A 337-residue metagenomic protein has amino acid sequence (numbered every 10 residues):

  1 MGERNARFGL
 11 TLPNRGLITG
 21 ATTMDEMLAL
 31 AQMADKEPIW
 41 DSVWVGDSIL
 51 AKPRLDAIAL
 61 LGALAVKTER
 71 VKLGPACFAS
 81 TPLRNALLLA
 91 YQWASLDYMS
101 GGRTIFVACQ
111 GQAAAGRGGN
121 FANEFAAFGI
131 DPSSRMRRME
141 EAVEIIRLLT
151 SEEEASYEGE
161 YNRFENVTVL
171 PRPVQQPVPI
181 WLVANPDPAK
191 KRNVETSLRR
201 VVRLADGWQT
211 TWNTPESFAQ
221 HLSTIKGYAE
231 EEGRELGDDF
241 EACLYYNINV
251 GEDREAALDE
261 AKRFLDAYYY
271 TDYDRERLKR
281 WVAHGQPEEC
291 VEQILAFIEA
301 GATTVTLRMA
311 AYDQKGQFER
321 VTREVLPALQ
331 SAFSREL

Functional and structural regions predicted by a protein language model:
M1-K72, S133, Q176-V178: N-terminal beta1-alpha1-beta2 module of alpha/beta enzyme domains
G2-E3, Q32-E37, L61-R70, W93-T104 (+3 more regions): Acidic (Asp/Glu)-rich catalytic clusters
G2-T22, P82-S156, E216-S223: Flexible, glycine-rich active-site loops centered on histidine and acidic residues that chelate a metal or position
A6-L12, D41-V45, L73-A76, T104-A108 (+4 more regions): Hydrophobic faces of well-ordered beta-strands that scaffold small-molecule active sites in alpha/beta enzyme cores
T11-D25, C77-A86, P177-E195, E276-E288: Active-site mouth loops of central-metabolism enzymes
S42-K67, A79-S80, W212-F218, T306-R320: Glycine-rich, proline-tolerant flexible connector loops at the mouths of alpha/beta enzymes
L55-P75, R138-A142, E319-L337: Alpha-helix-loop-beta-strand connector modules within alpha/beta enzyme cores
L64, L96, I146, I180 (+7 more regions): Conserved, mostly hydrophobic/aromatic
